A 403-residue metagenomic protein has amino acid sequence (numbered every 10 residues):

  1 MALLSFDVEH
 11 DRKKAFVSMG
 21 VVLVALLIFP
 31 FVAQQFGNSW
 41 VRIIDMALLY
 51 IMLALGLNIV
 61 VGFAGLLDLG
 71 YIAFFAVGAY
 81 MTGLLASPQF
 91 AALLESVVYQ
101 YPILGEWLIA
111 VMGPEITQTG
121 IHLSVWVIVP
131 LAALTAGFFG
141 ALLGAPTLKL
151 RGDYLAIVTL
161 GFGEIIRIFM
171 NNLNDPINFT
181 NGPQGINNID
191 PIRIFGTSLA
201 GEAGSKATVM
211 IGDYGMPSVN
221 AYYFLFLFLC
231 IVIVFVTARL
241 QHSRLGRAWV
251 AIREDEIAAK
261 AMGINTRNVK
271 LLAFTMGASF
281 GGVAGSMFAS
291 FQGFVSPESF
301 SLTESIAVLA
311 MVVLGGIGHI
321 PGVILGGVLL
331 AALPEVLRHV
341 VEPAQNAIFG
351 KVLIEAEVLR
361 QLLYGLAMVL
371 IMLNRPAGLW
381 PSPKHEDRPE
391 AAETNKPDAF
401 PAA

Functional and structural regions predicted by a protein language model:
M1-A403: Transmembrane alpha-helices and adjacent helix-loop boundaries
